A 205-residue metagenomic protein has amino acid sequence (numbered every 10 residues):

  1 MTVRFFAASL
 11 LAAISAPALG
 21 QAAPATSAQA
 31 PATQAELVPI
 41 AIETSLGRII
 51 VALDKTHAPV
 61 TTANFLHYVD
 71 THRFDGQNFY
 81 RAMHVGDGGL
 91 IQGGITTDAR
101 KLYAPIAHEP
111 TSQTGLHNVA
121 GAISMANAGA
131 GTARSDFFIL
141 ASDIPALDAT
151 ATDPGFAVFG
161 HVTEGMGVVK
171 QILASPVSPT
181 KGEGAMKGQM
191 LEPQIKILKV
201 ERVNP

Functional and structural regions predicted by a protein language model:
M1-A7: Bacterial N-terminal signal peptides that target proteins for export
V3, L19-P205: Cyclophilin-like peptidyl-prolyl cis-trans isomerases
A7-P17: Bacterial N-terminal signal peptides
